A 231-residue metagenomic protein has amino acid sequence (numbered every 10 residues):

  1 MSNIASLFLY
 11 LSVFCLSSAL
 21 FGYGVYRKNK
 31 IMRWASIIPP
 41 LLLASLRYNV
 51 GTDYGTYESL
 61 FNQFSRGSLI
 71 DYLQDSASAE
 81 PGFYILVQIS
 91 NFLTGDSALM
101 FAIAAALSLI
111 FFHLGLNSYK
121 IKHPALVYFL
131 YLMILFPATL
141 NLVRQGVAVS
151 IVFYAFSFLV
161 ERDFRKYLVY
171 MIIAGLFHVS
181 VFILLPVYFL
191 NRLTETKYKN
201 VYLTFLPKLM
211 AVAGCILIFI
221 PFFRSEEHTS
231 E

Functional and structural regions predicted by a protein language model:
M1-P40: Start-transfer (signal-anchor) and selected internal transmembrane alpha helices of multi-pass inner/ER membrane
R27-A35, L116-M133: Transmembrane-helix signature of polytopic, membrane-embedded enzymes that assemble or transfer cell-envelope glycans
G55-E58, S65, Y84, Y188-L190 (+1 more regions): Alpha-helical transmembrane segments and terminal signal-anchor/GPI-anchor hydrophobic tails, characterized by long
G55-R66, Y72-G95: Short hydrophobic/aromatic helix or loop-helix immediately within or flanking a transmembrane segment in polytopic
I103-Y119: Transmembrane-helix motifs of polytopic, lipid-linked glycan transferases
P124-L142, G146-F153, A174-S180: Membrane-embedded helix bundles of polyisoprenyl
L135, K166-F189: Membrane-interface alpha helices of multi-pass inner-membrane proteins
V152-K166: Membrane-interface transmembrane helices that cradle and orient dolichyl/undecaprenyl
